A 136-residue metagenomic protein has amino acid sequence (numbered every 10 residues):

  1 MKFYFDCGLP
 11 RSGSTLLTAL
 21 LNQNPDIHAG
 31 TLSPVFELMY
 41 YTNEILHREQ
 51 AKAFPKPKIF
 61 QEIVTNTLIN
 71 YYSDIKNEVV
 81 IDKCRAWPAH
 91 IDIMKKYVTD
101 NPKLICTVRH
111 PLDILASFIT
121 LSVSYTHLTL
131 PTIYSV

Functional and structural regions predicted by a protein language model:
M1-L68, D74: PAPS-dependent sulfotransferase catalytic core
D6-G8, V80-K83, C106: Short beta-strand segments
S12-T18, E37-L38, P88-I91, L112-S117: Short catalytic/ligand-binding loop motif for oxyanion handling, primarily in non-cytosolic enzymes, centered on
L32, R85, R109-H110: Histidine-centered beta-alpha loop that forms part of the nucleotide-sugar donor binding/catalytic region in diverse
Y71-H90: Glycine-rich phosphate-binding loop used to anchor ATP phosphates in small-molecule kinases, encompassing both
D92-K96: A short acidic, amphipathic alpha-helical/loop segment
V98-F118: Conserved phosphate-donor/acceptor-positioning beta-strand/loop module used by diverse small-molecule
H127-V136: Single conserved hydrophobic/aromatic residue that forms the stacking wall/gate of nucleotide- or nucleobase-binding
